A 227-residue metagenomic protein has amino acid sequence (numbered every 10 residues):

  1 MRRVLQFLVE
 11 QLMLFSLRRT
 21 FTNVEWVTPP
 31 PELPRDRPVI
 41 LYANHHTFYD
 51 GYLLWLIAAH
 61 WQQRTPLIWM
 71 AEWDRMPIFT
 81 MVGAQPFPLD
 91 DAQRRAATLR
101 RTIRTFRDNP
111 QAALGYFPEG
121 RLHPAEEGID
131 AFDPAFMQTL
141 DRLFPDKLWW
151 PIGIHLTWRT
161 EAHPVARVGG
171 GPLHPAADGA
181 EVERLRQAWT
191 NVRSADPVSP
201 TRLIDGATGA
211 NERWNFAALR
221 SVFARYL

Functional and structural regions predicted by a protein language model:
M1-F21, R75-G83, E161, G209-L227: Alpha-helical membrane-targeting segments
V4-V9, R94-T98, F132: Soluble or luminal CAZymes and related metallo-dependent hydrolases
F7-H45: Helix-to-loop junction immediately C-terminal to a conserved catalytic motif
M13-L14, L54-A58, I103, M137-D141: Short amphipathic alpha-helical segments and helix-helix/interface helices
F21-W26, D91-T102: Glycine-rich, highly charged phosphate/nucleotide-binding loops
P31-D36, Q62-Q63, F106-P110: Flexible, charged surface loops at secondary-structure boundaries
R35-Q93: Catalytic core of membrane glycerolipid acyltransferases/transacylases, capturing the structured, soluble-facing
L99-L227: Non-catalytic C-terminal accessory region of glycerolipid acyltransferases and related lyso-lipid remodeling enzymes
